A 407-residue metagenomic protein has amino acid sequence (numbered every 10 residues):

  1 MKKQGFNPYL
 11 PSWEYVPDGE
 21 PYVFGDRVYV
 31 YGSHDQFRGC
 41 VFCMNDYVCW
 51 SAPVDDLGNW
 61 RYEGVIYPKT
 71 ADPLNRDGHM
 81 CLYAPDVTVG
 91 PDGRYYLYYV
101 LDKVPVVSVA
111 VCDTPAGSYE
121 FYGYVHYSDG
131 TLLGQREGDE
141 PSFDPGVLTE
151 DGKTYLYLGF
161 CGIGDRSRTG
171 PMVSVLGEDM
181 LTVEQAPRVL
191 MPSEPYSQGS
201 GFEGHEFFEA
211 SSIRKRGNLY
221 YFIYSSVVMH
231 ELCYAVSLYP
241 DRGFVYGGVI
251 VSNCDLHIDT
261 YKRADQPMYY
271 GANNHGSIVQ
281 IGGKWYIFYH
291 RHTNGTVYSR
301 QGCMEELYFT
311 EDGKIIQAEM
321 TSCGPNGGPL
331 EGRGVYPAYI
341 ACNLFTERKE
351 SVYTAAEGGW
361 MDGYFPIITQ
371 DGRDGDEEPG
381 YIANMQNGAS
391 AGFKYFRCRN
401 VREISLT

Functional and structural regions predicted by a protein language model:
M1-T407: Carbohydrate-active catalytic/glycan-binding domains of CAZyme proteins, especially the secreted or lumenal ectodomains
